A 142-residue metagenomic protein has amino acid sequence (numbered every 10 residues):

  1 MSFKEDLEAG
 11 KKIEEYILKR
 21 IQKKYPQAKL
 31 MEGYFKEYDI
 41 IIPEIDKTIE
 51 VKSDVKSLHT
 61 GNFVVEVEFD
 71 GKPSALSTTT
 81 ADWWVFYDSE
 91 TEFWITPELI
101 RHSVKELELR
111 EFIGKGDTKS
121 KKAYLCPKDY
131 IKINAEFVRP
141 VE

Functional and structural regions predicted by a protein language model:
M1-K36, V55-K56: Acidic-basic catalytic patches of nuclease active cores, encompassing PD-(D/E)XK and other metal-cofactor nuclease
Q22, D82-V85: Metal-dependent nuclease catalytic cores in nucleic-acid-processing enzymes, especially RNase H-like/related
G33, V51-K52, Y87-D88: Short His-Asn-centered micro-motif
K36-Y38, T80: Short beta-strand or tight-loop elements that sit immediately N-terminal to catalytic metal-binding acidic residues
I40-H59: Conserved catalytic cores of phosphodiester-cleaving nucleases, focusing on short active-site segments
I45, P73, T80-W83, E90-T91: Short, surface-exposed beta-edge/turn micro-motifs
D54-T78: Mg2+/Mn2+-dependent nuclease catalytic core
G61, S89-E142: Non-catalytic C-terminal interaction segments of nucleic acid-processing enzymes
